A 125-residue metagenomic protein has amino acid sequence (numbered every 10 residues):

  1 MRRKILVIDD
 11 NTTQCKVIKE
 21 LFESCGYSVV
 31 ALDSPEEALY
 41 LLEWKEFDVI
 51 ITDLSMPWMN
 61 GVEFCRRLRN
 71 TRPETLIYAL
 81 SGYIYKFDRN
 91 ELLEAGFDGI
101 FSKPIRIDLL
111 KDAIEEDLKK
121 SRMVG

Functional and structural regions predicted by a protein language model:
K16-S24: Charged docking surfaces used in two-component/phosphorelay signaling
G26-D33, L41: Short hydrophobic/Thr-rich beta-strand motif most characteristic of the beta2 strand and flanking loop of CheY-like
D33-E37, N60-F64: Acidic catalytic/metal-coordinating carboxylates
K45-I51: Active-site beta3 strand of CheY-like receiver
M56: Receiver (REC) domain active-site loop signature in two-component systems and cognate sites in sensor histidine kinases
E63, I84-I100, D112: Alpha4 helix (beta4-alpha4-beta5 surface) of REC/receiver domains from two-component response regulators
I105-I114: C-terminal output helix
